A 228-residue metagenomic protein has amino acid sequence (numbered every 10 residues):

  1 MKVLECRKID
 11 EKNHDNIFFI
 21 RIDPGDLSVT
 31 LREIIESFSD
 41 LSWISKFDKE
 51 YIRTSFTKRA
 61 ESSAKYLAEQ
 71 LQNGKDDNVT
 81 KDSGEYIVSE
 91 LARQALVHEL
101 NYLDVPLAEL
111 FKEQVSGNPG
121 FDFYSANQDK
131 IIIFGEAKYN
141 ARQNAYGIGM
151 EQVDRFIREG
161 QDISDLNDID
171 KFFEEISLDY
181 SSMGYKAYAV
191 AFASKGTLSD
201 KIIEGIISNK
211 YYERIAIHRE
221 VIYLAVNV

Functional and structural regions predicted by a protein language model:
M1-E90: Interdomain/boundary linker segments immediately adjacent to catalytic/signaling cores
K12, F19, P24-L27, D48 (+2 more regions): Charged, structured surface patches that assemble and position nucleic-acid processing machinery
A95-S116: A short acidic/basic microdomain associated with nuclease active sites
H98, D129, N140-Q143: Short loop/turn segments at secondary-structure transitions that flank enzyme active sites
D104, F134-E136: A structural signal for short, well-ordered beta-strand segments and their strand-loop junctions that often border
P119-F121: Short beta-strand or tight-loop elements that sit immediately N-terminal to catalytic metal-binding acidic residues
S125-F134: Active-site beta-strand-loop-beta-strand hairpin of nuclease catalytic cores that positions key catalytic residues
A137-T197: Catalytic cores of nucleic-acid endonucleases
